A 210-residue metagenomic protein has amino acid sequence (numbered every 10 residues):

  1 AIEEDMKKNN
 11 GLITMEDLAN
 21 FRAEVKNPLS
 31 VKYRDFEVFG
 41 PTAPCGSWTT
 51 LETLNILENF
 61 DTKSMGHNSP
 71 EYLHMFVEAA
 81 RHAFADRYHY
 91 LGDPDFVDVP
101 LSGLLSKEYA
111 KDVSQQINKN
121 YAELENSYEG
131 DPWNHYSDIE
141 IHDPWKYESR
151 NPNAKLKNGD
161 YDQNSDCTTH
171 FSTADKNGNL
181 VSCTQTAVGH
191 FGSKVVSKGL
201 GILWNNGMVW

Functional and structural regions predicted by a protein language model:
A1-F39, A43: Long, well-ordered, tryptophan-enriched scaffold segments
G11, F60-T186, G199-L200: Internal maturation/activation junctions in enzymes
K26, Y33, W48, D166 (+1 more regions): Short, solvent-exposed loop/turn segments at the edges of secondary structure
S30-K32, E37-G40, T49, S172-T173 (+2 more regions): Structural recognition of the beta-strand scaffold that forms the well-ordered cores of secreted hydrolase catalytic
F39-S47, T168-S172, T184-V196: Glycine-rich phosphate/pyrophosphate-binding beta-alpha loops
H190-N205, V209: A short, polar/charged loop-to-alpha-helix boundary motif
